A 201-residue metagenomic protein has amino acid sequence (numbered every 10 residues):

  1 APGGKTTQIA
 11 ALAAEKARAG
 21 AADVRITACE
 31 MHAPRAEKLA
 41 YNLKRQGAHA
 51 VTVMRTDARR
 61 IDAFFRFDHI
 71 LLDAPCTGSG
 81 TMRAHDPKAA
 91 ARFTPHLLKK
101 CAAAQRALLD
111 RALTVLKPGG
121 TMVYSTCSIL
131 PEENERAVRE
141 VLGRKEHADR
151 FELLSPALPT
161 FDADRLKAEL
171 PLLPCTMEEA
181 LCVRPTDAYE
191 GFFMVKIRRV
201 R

Functional and structural regions predicted by a protein language model:
A1-R201: S-adenosylmethionine
